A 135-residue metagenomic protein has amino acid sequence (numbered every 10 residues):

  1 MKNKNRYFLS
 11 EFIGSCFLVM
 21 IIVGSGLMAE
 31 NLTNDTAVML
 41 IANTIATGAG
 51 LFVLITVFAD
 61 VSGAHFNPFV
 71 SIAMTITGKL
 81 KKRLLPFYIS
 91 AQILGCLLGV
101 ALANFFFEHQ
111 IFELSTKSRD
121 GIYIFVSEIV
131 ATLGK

Functional and structural regions predicted by a protein language model:
M1-K135: Membrane-interface helix-loop junctions and terminal tails of multi-pass membrane proteins
